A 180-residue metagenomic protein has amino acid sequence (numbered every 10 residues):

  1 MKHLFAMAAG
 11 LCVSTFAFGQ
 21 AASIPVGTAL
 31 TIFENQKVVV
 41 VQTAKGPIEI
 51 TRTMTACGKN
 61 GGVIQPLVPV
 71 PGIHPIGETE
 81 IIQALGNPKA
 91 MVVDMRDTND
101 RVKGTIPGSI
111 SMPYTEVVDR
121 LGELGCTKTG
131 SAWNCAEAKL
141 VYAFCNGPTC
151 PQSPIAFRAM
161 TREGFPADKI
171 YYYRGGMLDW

Functional and structural regions predicted by a protein language model:
M1-L4: Positively charged n-region of N-terminal signal peptides that target proteins for export
A6-T15: Bacterial N-terminal signal peptides
F18-V92, T98-K103: Flexible, polar/low-complexity N-terminal or interdomain linker segments that lie immediately upstream of folded
V63, G104-S109, E163-F165: Short helix-loop-beta junction
H74-K139: Mid-length scaffold segments of soluble, non-membrane domains
C126-W180: Catalytic cysteine-centered active loop of the rhodanese-like fold, especially the PTP/DSP P-loop
